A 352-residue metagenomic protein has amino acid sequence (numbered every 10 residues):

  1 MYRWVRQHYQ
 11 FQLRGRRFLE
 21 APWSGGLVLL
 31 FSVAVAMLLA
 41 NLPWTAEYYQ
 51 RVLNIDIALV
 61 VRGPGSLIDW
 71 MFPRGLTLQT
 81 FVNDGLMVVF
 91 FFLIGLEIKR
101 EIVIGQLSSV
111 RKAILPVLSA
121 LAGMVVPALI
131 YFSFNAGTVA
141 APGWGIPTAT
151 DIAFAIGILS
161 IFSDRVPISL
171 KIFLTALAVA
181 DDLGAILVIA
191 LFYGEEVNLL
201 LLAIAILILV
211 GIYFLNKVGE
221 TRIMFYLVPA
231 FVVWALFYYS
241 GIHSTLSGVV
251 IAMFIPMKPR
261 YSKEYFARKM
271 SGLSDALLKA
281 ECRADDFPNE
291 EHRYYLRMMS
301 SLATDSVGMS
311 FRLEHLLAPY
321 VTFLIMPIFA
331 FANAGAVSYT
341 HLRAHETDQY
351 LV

Functional and structural regions predicted by a protein language model:
L13-R16, G95-S108, G157-V166, G211-G219: C-terminal ends of transmembrane helices
V33-A46: Alpha-helical transmembrane segments of multi-pass membrane proteins
L67-M71, T80-I104, Y320-Y339: Hydrophobic transmembrane alpha-helices of secondary-active transporters and Na+-translocating membrane complexes
F81-F90, V139-A153, G194-I206: Structural signature of hydrophobic alpha-helical transmembrane segments
L159-E264: Functional cores that coordinate and move charged inorganic groups
G272-M326, R343: Membrane-water interface at loop-to-transmembrane-helix junctions
T340-T347: Conserved small/polar residues in nucleotide/adenosyl-binding loops
